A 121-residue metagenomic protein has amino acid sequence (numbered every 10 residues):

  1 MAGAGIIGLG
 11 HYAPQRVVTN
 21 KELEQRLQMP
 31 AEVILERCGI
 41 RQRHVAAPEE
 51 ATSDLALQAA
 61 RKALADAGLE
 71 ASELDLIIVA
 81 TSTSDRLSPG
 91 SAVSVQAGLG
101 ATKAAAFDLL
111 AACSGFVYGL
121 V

Functional and structural regions predicted by a protein language model:
M1-D75, A97-L99: Conserved "HGTGT" condensation-loop signature of ketosynthase/thiolase-family condensing enzymes that catalyze
V33-D54, T81-V121: Conserved catalytic cysteine-centered active-site region of acyl-thioester-dependent Claisen-condensing enzymes
I78: N-terminal Rossmann-like NAD(P) cofactor-binding module of classical short-chain dehydrogenase/reductase
